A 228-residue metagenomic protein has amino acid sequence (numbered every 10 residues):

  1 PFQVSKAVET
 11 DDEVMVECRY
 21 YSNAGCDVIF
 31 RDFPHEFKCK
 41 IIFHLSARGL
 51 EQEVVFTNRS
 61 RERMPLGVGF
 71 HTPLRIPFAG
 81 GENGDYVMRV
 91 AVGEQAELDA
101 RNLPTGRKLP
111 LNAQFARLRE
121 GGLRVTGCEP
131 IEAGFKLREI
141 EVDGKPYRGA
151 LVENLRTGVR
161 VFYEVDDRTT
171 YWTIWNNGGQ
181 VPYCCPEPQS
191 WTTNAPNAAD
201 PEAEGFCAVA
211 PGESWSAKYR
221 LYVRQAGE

Functional and structural regions predicted by a protein language model:
P1, H35-F37, E82, G144-P146 (+2 more regions): Residues that act as N-cap/strand-start positions at coil-to-secondary-structure junctions
P1-A47: Extended, loop-rich substrate-binding clefts of extracytoplasmic carbohydrate-active enzymes
S5-V16, H44-G49, F78, E82 (+3 more regions): A short, structured loop/turn motif at beta-sheet edges
I41-F43, L50-N58: Short, well-ordered beta-strand segments enriched in hydrophobic/aromatic residues
R59-R61, Q225: Short, acidic/polar linear motifs in exposed loop/turn regions
R63, P73-D166: Active-site/ligand-binding surface loops and adjacent short beta/alpha elements that line catalytic pockets across
R156-G227: Active-site pocket scaffolds in enzymes
